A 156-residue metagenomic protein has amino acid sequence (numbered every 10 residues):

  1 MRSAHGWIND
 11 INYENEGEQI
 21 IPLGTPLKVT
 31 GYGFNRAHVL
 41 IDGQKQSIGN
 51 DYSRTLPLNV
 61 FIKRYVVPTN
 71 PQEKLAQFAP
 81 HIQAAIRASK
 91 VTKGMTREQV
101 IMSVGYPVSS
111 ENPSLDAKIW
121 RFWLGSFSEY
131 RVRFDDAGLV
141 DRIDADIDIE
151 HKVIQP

Functional and structural regions predicted by a protein language model:
M1-L23: Beta-loop motif signature
N9, N15, K63, V67 (+3 more regions): Intrinsically disordered, low-complexity regions enriched in small/polar residues
N9-N15, N35, N50, N59 (+2 more regions): Detector for Asparagine
I11-Y13, V66, N70, L75 (+2 more regions): Generic preference for well-ordered secondary structure
G17-R54: SH3/SH3-like beta-barrel superfamily modules
E18, L75, A88-K90: Short basic coil micro-motifs at the edges of alpha-helical modules that engage polyanionic partners
Y32-G43, P80-R87, K93-P156: A cross-family detector of function-defining hotspots
I41-F78: Boundary regions of SH3-family modules and the immediately adjacent low-complexity/disordered segments in eukaryotic
